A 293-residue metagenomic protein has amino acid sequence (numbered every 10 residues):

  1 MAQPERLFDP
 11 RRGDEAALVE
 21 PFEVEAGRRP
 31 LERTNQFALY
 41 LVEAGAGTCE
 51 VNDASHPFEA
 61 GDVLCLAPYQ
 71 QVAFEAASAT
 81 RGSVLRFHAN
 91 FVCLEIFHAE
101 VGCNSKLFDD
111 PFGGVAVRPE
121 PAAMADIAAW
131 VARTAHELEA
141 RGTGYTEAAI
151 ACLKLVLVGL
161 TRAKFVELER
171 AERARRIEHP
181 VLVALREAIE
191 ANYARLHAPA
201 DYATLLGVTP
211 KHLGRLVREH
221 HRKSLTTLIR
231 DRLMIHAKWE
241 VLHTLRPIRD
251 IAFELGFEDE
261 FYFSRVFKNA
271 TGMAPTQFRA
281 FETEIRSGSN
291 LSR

Functional and structural regions predicted by a protein language model:
M1-E59, N290-S292: Generic protein-terminus/edge-of-domain signal
A2-G13, A77-H136: A hydrophobic/aromatic-rich effector-binding and dimerization subdomain of bacterial HTH-type transcriptional regulators
T48-E50, Q71-S78: Short beta-strand His + acidic residue motifs that chelate non-heme Fe in jelly-roll/DSBH and cupin folds
F58-Q71, R86: Conserved metal-binding segment of the jelly-roll/cupin
G61, L213-G214, Y262-F263, F267: Short hydrophobic/aromatic patch on the recognition helix
R118-P121, E139-A149, V158-L206, E219-T227 (+1 more regions): Short, Lys/Arg-enriched, Trp-marked, Pro/Gly-tolerant hinge/linker segments that flank
A200-D201, H212, D250: Alpha-helical residues within helix-turn-helix
E219-E258, Q277-R293: Terminal helix-turn-helix DNA-binding modules in bacterial transcription factors
